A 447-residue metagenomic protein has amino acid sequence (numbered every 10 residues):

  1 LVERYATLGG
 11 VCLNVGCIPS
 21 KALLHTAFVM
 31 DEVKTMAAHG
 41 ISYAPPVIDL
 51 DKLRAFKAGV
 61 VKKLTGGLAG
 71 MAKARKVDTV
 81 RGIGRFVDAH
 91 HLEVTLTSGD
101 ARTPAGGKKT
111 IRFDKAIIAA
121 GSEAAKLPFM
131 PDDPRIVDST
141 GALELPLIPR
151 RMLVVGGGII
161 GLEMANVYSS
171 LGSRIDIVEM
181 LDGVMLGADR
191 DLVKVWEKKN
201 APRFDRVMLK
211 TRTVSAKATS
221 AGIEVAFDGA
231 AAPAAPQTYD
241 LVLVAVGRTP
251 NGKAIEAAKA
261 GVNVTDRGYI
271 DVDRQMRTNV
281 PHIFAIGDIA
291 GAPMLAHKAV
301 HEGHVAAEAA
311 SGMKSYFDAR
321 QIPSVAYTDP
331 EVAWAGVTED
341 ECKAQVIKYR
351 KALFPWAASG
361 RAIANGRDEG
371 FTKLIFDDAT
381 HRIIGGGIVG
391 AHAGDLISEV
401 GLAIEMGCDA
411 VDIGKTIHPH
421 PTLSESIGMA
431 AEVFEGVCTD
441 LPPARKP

Functional and structural regions predicted by a protein language model:
L1-Y5, V11, I18, A22-V29 (+3 more regions): Flexible, glycine-rich terminal cap/loop adjacent to redox cofactors in electron-transfer oxidoreductases
E3-I148, L181-M185, D189-L192, K198-R203 (+4 more regions): Glycine-rich flavin
V11, I136, G161-M164, S170 (+3 more regions): Short glycine/serine/threonine-rich phosphate/pyrophosphate-binding segments that cradle anionic phosphate groups
C17, K115-R174, V178, V207 (+3 more regions): Glycine-rich dinucleotide-binding loop and its adjacent helix/turn
D78-R81, R85-A101, I111, L171-R274 (+4 more regions): A Rossmann-like FAD-binding core segment of flavoenzymes
D133-P149, A235-A310: FAD-site-proximal beta/loop scaffold in flavoenzymes
I160-M180, K198, R277-H282, A290 (+2 more regions): Active-site substrate-recognition segment that forms the wall of the catalytic cavity or substrate channel
